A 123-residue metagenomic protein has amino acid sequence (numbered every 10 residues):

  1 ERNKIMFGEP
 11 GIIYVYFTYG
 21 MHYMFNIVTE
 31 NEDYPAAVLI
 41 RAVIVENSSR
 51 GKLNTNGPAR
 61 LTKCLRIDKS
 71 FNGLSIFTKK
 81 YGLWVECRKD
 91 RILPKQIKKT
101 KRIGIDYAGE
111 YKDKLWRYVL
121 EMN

Functional and structural regions predicted by a protein language model:
E1-N123: Conserved, well-structured core segments that form or line functional sites
